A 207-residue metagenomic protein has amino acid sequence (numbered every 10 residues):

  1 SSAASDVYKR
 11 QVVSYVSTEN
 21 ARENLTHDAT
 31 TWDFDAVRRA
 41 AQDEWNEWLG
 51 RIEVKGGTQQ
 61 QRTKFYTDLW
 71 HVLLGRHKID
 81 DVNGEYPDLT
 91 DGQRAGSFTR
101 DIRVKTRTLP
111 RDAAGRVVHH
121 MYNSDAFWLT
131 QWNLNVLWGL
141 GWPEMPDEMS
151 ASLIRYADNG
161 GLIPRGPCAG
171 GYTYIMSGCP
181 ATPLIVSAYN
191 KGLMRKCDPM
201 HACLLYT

Functional and structural regions predicted by a protein language model:
S1-Y8: Short, small-residue-biased leader/transition segments that mark boundaries at the very start of proteins
S5, M145, A151-S152, Y156-L205: Active-site cavity-forming subdomains of large catalytic enzyme subunits
R10-Y122, W142: Function-dense linear segments that define catalytic or interfacial modules in macromolecule-processing proteins
A40, E44, Q60-T67, W132 (+5 more regions): Extracytoplasmic/secreted proteins, especially bacterial periplasmic and envelope-associated proteins
Q60-Q61, H120-L129, T173-A181: Secondary-structure capping and boundary motifs in well-ordered enzyme cores
L69-V82, Y122-P146, V186-L193: Alpha-helical support elements that line or immediately flank enzyme active sites and cofactor-binding pockets
A114-H119, L129-T130, L134, A169 (+1 more regions): Flexible glycine/proline-enriched surface loops and loop-helix/loop-strand junctions
